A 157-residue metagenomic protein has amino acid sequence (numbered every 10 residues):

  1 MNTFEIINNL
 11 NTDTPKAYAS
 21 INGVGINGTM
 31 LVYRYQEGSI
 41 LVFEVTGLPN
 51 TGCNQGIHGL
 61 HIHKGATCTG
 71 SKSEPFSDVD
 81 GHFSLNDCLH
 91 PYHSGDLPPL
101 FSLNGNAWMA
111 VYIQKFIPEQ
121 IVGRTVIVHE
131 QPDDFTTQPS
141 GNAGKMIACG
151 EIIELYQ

Functional and structural regions predicted by a protein language model:
M1-Q157: N-terminal leader/targeting pre-sequences
